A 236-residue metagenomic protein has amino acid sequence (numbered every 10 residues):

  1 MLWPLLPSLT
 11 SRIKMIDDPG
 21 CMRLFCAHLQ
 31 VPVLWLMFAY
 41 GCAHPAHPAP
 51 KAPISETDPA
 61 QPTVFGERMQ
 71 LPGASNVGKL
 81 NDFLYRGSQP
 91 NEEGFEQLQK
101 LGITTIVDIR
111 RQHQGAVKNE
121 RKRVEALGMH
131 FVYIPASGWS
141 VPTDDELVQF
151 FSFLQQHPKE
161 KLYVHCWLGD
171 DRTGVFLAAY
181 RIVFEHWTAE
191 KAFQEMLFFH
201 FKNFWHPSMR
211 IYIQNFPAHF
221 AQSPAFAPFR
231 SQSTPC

Functional and structural regions predicted by a protein language model:
L2-T10: Extreme N-terminal basic, low-complexity initiation segments that serve as generic localization/processing leaders
T10-R12, P48: Short, low-complexity interaction segments enriched in Ser/Thr/Pro/Gly
M15-P32: Bacterial N-terminal signal peptides that target proteins for export
Q30-Y40: Bacterial N-terminal signal peptides
F38, C42-L162, V175-C236: Cys-dependent protein tyrosine phosphatase-like superfamily
C166: Short cysteine clusters
R172: Glycine/aspartate-rich loop-and-adjacent alpha/beta segment that forms the canonical ThDP
